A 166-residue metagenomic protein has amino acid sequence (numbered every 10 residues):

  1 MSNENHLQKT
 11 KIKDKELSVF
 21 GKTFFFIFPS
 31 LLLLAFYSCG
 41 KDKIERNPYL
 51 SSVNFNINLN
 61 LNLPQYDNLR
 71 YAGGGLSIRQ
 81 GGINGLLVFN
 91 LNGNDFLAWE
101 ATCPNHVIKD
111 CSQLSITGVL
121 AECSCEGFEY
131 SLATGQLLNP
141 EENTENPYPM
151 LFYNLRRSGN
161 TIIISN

Functional and structural regions predicted by a protein language model:
N3-F26: Bacterial N-terminal signal peptides that target proteins for export
N5, G40-D42: Non-transmembrane domains of secretory- and envelope-associated proteins
L34-S38: C-terminal motif of bacterial Sec signal peptides marking the signal peptidase cleavage site
C39, C103, C123-C125: Short cysteine clusters
D42-G118, S131-L132, Q136, L151-N166: N-terminal pre-ligand scaffold of iron-sulfur
T117-G127, L137-M150: Short cysteine/histidine-rich metal-coordination sites, predominantly Zn2+-binding motifs
